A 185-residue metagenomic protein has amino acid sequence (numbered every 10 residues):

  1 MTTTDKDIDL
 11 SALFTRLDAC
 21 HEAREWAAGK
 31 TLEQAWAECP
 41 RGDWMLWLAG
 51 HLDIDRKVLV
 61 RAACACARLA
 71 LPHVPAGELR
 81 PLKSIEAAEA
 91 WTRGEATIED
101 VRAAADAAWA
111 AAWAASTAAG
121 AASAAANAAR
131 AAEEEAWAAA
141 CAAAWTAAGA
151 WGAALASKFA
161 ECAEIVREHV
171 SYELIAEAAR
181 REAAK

Functional and structural regions predicted by a protein language model:
M1-K185: Short, glycine-biased loop/turn motifs at secondary-structure junctions and in low-complexity Ser/Thr/Pro-rich termini
